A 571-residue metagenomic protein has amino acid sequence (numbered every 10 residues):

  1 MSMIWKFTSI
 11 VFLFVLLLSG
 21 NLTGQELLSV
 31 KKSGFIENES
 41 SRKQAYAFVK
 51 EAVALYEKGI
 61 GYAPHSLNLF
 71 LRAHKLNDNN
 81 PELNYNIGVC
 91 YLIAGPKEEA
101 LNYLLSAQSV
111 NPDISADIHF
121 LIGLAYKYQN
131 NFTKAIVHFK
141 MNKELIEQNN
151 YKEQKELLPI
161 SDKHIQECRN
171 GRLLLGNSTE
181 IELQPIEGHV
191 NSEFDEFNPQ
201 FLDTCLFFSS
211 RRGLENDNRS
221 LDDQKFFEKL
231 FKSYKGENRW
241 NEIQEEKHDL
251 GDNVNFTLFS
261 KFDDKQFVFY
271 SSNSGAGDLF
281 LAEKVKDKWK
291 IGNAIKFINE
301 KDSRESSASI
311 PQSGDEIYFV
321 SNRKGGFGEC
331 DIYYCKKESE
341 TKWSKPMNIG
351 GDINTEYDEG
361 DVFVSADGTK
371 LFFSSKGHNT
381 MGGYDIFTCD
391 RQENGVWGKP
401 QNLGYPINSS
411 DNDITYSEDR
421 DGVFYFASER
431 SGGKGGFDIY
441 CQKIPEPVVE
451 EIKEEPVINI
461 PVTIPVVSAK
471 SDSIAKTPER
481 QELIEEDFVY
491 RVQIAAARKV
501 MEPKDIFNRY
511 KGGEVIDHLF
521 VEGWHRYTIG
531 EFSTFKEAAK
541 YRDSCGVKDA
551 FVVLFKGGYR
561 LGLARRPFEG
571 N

Functional and structural regions predicted by a protein language model:
L27-A47, N86, I93, I114 (+4 more regions): Short, conserved micro-motifs composed of acidic
N38-L76, V492: Alpha-helical segment of the N-proximal tetratricopeptide repeat
G61-A63, K97, F132: TPR-repeat structural position
A73, S106-Q108, N142: Canonical positions in the second alpha-helix
L76, V110-N111, L145: Structural marker of alpha-solenoid helical repeat scaffolds
E485-D487, R498-N571: Extracytoplasmic
